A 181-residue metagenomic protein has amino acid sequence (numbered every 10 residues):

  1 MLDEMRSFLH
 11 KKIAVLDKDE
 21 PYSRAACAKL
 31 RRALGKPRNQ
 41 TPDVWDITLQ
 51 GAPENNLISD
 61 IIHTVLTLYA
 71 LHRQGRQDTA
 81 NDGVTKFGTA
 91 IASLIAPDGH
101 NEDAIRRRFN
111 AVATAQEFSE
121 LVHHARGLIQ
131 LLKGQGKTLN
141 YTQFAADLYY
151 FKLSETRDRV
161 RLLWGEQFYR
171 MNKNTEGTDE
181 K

Functional and structural regions predicted by a protein language model:
M1-D19: Short, extreme N-terminal leader segments that mark the start of a protein/domain
F8, K12, A26-K29, R108 (+1 more regions): A general alpha-helix detector
I13-L71: N-terminal interaction modules that seed assembly of large macromolecular complexes
E20-S23, N55-S59, Q77-A80, E102 (+1 more regions): Alpha-helix N-cap/helix-initiation sites
G35, P53, A70-Q74, I95-G99 (+1 more regions): Hydrophobic/aromatic-lined pockets within catalytic cores
G75-F87: Short acidic alpha-helical/loop segments enriched in Asp/Glu that coordinate divalent cations
T85-L153: Conserved binding-pocket/active-site segment within a compact domain
G134-K181: Alpha-helical oligomerization segments
